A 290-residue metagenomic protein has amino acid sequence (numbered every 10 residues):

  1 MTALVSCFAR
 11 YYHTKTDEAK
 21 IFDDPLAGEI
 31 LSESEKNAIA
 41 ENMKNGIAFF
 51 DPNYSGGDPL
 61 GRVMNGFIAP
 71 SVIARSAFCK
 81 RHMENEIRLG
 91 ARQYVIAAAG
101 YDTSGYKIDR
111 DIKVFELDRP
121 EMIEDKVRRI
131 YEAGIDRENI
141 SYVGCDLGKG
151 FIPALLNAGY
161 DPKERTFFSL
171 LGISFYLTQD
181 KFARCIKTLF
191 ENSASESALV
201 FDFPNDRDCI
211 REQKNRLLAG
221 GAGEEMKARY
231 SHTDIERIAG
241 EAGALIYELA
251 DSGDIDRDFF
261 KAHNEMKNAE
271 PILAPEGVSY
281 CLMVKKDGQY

Functional and structural regions predicted by a protein language model:
M1-V95, Y101-C145: Rossmann-like AdoMet
G150-P153, Y176-E191: A short, conserved alpha-helix within the catalytic core of class I
I152-P162: Short amphipathic alpha-helix with an adjacent loop that forms part of the alpha/beta core around
Y160, R165-D180: A short SAM/SAH-binding and catalytic strip from SAM-dependent methyltransferases
L177, L218-T233: Acceptor-substrate binding/catalytic loop of class I
S193-D206: Conserved beta-strand signature within the Rossmann-like core of class I S-adenosyl-L-methionine
M226-S252: Short alpha-helix
F259-Y290: Core SAM-dependent methyltransferase catalytic element
